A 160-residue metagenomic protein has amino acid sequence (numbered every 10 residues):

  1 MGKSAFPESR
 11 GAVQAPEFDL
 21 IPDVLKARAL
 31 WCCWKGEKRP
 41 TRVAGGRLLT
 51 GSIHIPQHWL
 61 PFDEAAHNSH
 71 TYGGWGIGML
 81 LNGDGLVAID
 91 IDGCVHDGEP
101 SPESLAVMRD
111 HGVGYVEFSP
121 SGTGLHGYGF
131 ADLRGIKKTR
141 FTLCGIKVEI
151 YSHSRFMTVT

Functional and structural regions predicted by a protein language model:
M1-T160: Conserved phosphate/metal-binding and DNA-contacting active-site motifs used in DNA phosphodiester-bond processing
